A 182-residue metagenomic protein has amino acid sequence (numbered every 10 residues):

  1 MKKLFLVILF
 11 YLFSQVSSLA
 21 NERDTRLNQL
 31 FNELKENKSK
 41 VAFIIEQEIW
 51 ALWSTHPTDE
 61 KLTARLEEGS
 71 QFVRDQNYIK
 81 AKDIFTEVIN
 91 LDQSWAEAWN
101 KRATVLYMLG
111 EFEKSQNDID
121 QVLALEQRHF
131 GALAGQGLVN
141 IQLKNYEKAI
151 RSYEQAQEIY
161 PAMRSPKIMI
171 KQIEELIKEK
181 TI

Functional and structural regions predicted by a protein language model:
V7-Q15: Bacterial N-terminal signal peptides
N21, W50-A64: TPR-adjacent "capping" and linker segments in tetratricopeptide-repeat scaffold/adaptor proteins
N28-K38, I141-S165, K171-E175: TPR/TPR-like (Sel1-like) alpha-helical repeat modules
L34-K35, W50-W53, I89, L123 (+2 more regions): A conserved position within tetratricopeptide repeats
K40-F43, P57, F130-G131, Y160-Q172 (+1 more regions): Boundary/linker segments of alpha-helical solenoid repeat arrays
T55, R74, M108-L109, Q142-L143 (+1 more regions): Register position in tetratricopeptide repeats
D59-E126, G131: Alpha-helical adaptor scaffolds
